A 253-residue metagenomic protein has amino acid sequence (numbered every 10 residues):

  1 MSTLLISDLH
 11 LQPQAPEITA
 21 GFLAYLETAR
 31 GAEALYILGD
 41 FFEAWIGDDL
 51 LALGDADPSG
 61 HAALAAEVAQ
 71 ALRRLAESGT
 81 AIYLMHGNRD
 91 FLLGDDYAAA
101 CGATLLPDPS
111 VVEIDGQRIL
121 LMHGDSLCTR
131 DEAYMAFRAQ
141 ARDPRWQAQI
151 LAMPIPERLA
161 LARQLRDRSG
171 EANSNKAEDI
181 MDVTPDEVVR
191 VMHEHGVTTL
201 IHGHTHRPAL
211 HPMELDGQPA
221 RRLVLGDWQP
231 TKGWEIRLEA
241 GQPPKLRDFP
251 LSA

Functional and structural regions predicted by a protein language model:
S2, L11-I114: Core catalytic region of metal-dependent phosphoesterases/phosphodiesterases, especially metallo-beta-lactamase-like
S7, L38-D40, G87, M122 (+1 more regions): Active-site flanking residues adjacent to catalytic metal/cofactor-binding acidic residues
Q14, I46, L93, T129 (+3 more regions): Generic hydrophobic alpha-helical membrane-span motif
A32-E33, I114-G116, E157, G233: Hydrophobic/basic alpha-helical segments enriched in Actinobacteria
A100-P107, R118-L120, D125, R130-A136 (+1 more regions): Conserved beta-sheet core of the metallophosphoesterase superfamily
M122-T184: Active-site-proximal loop/helix segment associated with metal-binding centers of metalloenzymes
L251-A253: Conserved histidine-centered catalytic loops in small-molecule metabolism enzymes
